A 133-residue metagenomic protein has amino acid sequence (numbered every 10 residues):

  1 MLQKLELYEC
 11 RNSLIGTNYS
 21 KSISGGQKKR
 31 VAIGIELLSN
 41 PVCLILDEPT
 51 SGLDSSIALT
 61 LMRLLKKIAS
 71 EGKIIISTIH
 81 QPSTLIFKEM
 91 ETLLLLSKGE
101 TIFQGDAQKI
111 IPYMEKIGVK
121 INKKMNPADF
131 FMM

Functional and structural regions predicted by a protein language model:
L2-S13: Conserved ABC ATPase "signature" region
I33-G34, L61: Hydrophobic anchor residue at the start of the ABC signature
L37-V42: A short, proline-enriched helix->beta-strand linker immediately N-terminal to the Walker B motif in ABC-type P-loop
L44-E48: Catalytic Walker B motif of ABC-type/P-loop ATPase nucleotide-binding domains
S51-L53: ABC ATPase nucleotide-binding domain "signature" loop
S55-I57: Helix N-cap at the start of a conserved alpha-helix in ABC-type nucleotide-binding domains
K73-Q81: Conserved H-loop
L94, K98-F103, Q108-K109: Conserved switch/coupling elements of ABC/ABC-like ATPase nucleotide-binding domains
